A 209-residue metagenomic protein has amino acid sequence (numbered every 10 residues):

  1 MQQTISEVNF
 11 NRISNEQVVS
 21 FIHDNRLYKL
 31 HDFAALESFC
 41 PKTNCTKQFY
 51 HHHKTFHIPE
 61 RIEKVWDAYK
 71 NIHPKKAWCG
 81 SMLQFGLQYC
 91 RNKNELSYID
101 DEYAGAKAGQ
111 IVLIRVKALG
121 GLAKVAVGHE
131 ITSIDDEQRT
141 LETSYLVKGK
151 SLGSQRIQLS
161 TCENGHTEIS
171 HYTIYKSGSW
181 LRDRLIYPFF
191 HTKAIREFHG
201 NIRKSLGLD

Functional and structural regions predicted by a protein language model:
M1-K107: Hydrophobic ligand-binding cavity/cleft-lining segments
M1-V18, E142-E197: Beta-strand/loop substructures that line and gate deep hydrophobic ligand-binding cavities in soluble
H51-H53, I99, A123-H129, S151-R156: Short, surface-exposed coil-to-beta transition loops
P59-K64, T132-R139, Q158-E168: A short, structured loop/turn motif at beta-sheet edges
V65-K75, I114, I131, L141-T143 (+3 more regions): Hydrophobic pocket/interface hotspot
Q110-L119, L141-K148: Short beta-strand segments that buttress and anchor functional surface loops
K117-V125, S177-L181: Short, cysteine-centered beta-strand-loop-beta hairpins and adjacent loop/turn segments enriched in charged/polar
I202-D209: Short, hydrophobic alpha-helical segments
